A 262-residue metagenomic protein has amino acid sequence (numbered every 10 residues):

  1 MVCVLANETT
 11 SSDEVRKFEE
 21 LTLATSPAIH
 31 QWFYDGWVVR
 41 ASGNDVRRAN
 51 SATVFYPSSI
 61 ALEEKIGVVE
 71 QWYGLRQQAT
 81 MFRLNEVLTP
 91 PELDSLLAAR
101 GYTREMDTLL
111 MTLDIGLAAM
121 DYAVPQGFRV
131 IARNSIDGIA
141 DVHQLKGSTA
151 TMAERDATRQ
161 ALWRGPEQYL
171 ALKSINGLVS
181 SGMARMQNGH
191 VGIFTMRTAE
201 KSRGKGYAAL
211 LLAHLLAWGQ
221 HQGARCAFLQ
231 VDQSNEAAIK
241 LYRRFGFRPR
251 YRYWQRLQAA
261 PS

Functional and structural regions predicted by a protein language model:
M1-E19, T108, A118-Q160, G177 (+1 more regions): Short amphipathic alpha-helix that is part of the acyltransferase structural core
M1-L75, T89, T151: N-terminal charged segments
T53-I60, M196-R203, D232: A short, internal acetyl-CoA/4′-phosphopantetheine-binding micro-motif in the GNAT/acyltransferase core
L62-E70, F194-T198, G204-A217, H221 (+1 more regions): Conserved acetyl-CoA-binding loop-helix of GNAT-fold acetyltransferases
L62-I136, R256-L257: Acyl-donor-binding surface of acyltransferase catalytic domains
R76-E86, G219-Q230: Conserved GNAT acetyl-CoA-binding A-motif
L84-P91, L229-I239, P249, R256-P261: Conserved beta-strand-loop-alpha-helix junction that forms the acyl-donor binding cleft
T151-A199: A conserved beta-strand-loop-helix scaffold within acyl/acetyltransferase catalytic domains
